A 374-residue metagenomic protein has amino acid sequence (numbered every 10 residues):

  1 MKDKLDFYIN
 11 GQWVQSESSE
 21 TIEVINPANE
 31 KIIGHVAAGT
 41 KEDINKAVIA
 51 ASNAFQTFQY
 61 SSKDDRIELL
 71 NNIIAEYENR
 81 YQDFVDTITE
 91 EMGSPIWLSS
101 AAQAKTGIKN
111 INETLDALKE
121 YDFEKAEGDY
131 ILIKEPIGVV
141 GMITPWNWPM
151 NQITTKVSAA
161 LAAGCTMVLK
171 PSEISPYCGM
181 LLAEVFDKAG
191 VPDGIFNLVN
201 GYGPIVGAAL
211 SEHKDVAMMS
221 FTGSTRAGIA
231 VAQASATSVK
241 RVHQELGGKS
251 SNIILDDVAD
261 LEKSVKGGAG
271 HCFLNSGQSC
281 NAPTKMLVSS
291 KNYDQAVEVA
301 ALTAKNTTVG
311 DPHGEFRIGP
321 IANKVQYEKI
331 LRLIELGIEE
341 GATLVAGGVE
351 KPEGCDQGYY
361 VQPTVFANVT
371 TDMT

Functional and structural regions predicted by a protein language model:
M1-G128, A322: N-terminal Rossmann-like NAD(P)+-binding subdomain of aldehyde/semialdehyde dehydrogenases
D3, E20-I22, G138, K240 (+1 more regions): Change "...and in nucleic-acid phosphodiester-cleaving endonucleases..." to "...and in nucleic-acid processing enzymes
N10, A163, L169-K170, F221 (+2 more regions): Thr-Gly-centered strand-to-loop micro-motif
E30, R66, I88, I111 (+7 more regions): Residue-level signal for inorganic ion chemistry
V48, I67-I74, V85, I108 (+7 more regions): Hydrophobic face of alpha-helices
F55, Q59, I74-Y81, V85 (+15 more regions): Structural signal for hydrophobic packing residues in well-ordered secondary-structure cores of soluble enzyme domains
F123-K263, E315: Rossmann-like NAD(P) dinucleotide-binding subdomain of oxidoreductase/dehydrogenase enzymes
R226-D372: ALDH superfamily catalytic-core signature
